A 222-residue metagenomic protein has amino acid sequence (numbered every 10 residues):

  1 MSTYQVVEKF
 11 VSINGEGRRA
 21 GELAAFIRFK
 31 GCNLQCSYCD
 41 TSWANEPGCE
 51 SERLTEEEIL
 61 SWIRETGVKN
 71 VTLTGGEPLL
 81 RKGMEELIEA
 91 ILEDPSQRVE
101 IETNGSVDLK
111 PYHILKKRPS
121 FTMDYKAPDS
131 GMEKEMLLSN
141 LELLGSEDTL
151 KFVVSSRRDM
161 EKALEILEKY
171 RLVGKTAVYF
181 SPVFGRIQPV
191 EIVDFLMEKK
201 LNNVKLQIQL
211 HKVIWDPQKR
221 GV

Functional and structural regions predicted by a protein language model:
M1-K30, L34-Y38, S42-W43, K199-Q209 (+1 more regions): Flexible, acidic/Gly-rich N-terminal and inter-domain linker regions that tether and position cofactor-handling modules
Y4, E8-V11, L23-A24, Q35-R118: Conserved Radical SAM active-site core
F26, T72, T149-K151: Short aromatic/hydrophobic contact patches that present stacked aromatics for nucleic-acid/ligand binding
K30-N33, I59-L60, K134-M136, E165: Short hydrophobic/aromatic-rich motifs at helix boundaries and adjacent loops
L80-V222: Conserved AdoMet/S-adenosylmethionine-binding subsite of the radical SAM
